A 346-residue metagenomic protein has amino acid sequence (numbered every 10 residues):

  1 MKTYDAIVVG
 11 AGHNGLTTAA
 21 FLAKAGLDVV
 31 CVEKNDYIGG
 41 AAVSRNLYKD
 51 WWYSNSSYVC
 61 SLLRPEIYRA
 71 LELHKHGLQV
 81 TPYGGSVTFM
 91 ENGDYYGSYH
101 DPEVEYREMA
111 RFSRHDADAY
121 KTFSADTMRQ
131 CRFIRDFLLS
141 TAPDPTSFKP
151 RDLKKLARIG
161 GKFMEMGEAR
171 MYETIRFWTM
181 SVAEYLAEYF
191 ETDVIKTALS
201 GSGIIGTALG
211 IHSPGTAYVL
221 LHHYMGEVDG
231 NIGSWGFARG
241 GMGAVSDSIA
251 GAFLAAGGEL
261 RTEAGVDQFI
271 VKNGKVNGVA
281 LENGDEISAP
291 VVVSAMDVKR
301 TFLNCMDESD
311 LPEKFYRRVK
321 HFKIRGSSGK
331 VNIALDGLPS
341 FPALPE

Functional and structural regions predicted by a protein language model:
K2-T146: N-terminal glycine-rich phosphate/pyrophosphate-binding loop and immediately adjacent elements
C31, L260-T262: A structural preference for short, hydrophobic beta-strand core positions in alpha/beta folds
A41-S44, G210, L303-M306: Short, solvent-exposed loop/turn and secondary-structure capping segments
G77, I175-R176, K320-R325: Short Gly/Pro-enriched turn/cap motifs at secondary-structure boundaries
P82, T262-A264: Short loop/edge segments at beta-strand edges and connector loops that shape dinucleotide/nucleotide cofactor-binding
N92-G93, G210-P214, I270-N277: A short, glycine/Asx- and small/polar-enriched loop/turn that sits immediately N-terminal to a beta-strand
M128-A256: Active-site/ligand-binding neighborhood in enzyme catalytic cores
F237-R239, G258, G265-E346: Mid-domain catalytic core of redox enzymes that form a hydrophobic substrate pocket/lid adjacent to a catalytic redox
